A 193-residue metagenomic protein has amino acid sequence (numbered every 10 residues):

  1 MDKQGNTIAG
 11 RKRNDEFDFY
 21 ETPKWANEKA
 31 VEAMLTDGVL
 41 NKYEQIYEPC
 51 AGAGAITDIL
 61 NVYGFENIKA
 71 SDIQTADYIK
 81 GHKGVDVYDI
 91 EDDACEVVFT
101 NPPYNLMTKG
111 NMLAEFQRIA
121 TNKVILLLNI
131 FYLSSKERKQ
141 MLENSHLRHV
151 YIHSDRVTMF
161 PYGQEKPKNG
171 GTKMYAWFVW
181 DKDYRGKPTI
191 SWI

Functional and structural regions predicted by a protein language model:
M1-I193: Class I S-adenosyl-L-methionine-dependent methyltransferase catalytic core
